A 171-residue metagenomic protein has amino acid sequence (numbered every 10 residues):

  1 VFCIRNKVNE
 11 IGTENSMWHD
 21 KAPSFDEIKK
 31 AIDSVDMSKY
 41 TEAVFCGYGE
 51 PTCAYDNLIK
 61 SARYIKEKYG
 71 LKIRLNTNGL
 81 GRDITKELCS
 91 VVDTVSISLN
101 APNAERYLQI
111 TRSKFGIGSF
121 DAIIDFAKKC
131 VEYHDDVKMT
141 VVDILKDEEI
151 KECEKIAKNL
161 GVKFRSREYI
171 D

Functional and structural regions predicted by a protein language model:
V1-P23: Canonical Radical SAM [4Fe-4S] cluster-binding loop centered on the CxxxCxxC motif and its immediate flanking residues
K7-T13, K39-A43, N103-R106: Short, basic/glycine-rich phosphate-binding loops at helix/coil junctions that contact nucleotide phosphates
E14-D20, Q109-I117: Short glycine-enriched, charge-decorated loop/helix-capping segments at active-site entrances that position
M17-K30, T52-V91, A101-P102, D143-I150: Canonical radical SAM enzyme core domain
S24-Y48: Short Fe-S-cluster ligation motifs
K29-S38, S119-D171: Auxiliary Fe-S-binding modules of radical SAM enzymes
Y40-C46, K72-R74, T94-S96, D136-T140 (+1 more regions): Structural preference for beta-strand elements that scaffold enzyme active sites
C89-A104, R165-D171: Non-cysteine beta-strand/loop elements that form the S-adenosyl-L-methionine
